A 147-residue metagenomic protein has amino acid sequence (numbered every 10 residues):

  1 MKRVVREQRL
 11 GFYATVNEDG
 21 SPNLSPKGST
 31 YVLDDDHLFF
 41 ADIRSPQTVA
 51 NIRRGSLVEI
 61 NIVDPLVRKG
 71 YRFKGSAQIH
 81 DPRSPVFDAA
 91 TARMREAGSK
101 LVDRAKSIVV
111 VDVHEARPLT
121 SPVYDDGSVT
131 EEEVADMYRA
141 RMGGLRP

Functional and structural regions predicted by a protein language model:
M1-E7: Extreme N-terminal tail/first-helix region
Q8-D42: Short beta-strand segments
G11, S56-V58, K69-F73, A105-V109 (+1 more regions): Generic beta-strand structural signal
G20, N51-I52, V111: Buried hydrophobic positions in well-ordered alpha/beta secondary-structure cores of metabolic enzymes
S29-T30, G55-L57, S128: Short, solvent-exposed amphipathic alpha-helical segments in soluble enzyme and RNA/protein-processing domains
P46-R93: Short, structured beta-strand-loop surface elements
Q78-P147: C-terminal edge-of-domain segments
